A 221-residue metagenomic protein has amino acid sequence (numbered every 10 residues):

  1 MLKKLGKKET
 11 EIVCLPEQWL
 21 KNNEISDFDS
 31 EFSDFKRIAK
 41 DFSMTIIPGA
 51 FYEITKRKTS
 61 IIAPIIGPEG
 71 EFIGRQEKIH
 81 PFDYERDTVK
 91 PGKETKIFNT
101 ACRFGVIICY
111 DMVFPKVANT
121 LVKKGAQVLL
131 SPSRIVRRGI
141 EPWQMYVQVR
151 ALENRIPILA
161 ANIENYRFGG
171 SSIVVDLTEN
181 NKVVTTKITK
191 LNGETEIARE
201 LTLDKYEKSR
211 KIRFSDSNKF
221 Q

Functional and structural regions predicted by a protein language model:
K4-L5, L121: Generic structural signal for hydrophobic
L5-F28: Short, conserved active-site loops that position catalytic residues or coordinate cofactors/metal ions across diverse
E11-I12, T45, F104, V128: Structural motif
Q18-N23, R103-F104, Q127-R134: Short, basic, glycine/proline-bearing loop/turn elements
F28-P48, V113-T195: CN hydrolase (nitrilase-like) catalytic-core segments centered on the catalytic cysteine and neighboring Lys/Glu
E53-T55, N165-Y166: Short glycine/acidic-enriched loop and turn motifs that connect beta-strands
I54-K124, R138-G139, M145, E207-Q221: Active-site catalytic loop in hydrolytic enzyme cores
D87-V89, K96-T100, I163-Q221: C-terminal beta-strand edge segments of enzyme domains
